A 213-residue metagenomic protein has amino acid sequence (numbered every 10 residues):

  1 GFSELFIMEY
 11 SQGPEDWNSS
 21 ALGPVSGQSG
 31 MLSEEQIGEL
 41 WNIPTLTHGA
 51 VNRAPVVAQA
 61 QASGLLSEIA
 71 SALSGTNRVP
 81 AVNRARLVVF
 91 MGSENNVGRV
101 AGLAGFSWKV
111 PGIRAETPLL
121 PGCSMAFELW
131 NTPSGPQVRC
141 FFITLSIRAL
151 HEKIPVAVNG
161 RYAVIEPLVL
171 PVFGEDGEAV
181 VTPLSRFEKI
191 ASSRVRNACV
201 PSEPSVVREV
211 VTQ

Functional and structural regions predicted by a protein language model:
G1-V88, G92-Q213: Signature for phosphate-centric chemistry
